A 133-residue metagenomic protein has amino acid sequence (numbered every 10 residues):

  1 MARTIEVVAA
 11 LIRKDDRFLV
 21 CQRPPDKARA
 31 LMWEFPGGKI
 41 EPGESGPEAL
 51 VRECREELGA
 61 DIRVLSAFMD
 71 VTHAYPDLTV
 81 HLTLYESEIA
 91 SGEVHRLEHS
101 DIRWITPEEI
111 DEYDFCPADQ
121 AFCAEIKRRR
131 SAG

Functional and structural regions predicted by a protein language model:
M1-L19, K39: Conserved N-terminal beta-strand and adjoining loop/helix that marks the start of the Nudix/MutT-like hydrolase domain
E6-V8, D16, V80-T83, S100: Change "...and in nucleic-acid phosphodiester-cleaving endonucleases..." to "...and in nucleic-acid processing enzymes
I12-R13, V20, S87-I89, W104: Conserved hydrophobic "DFG−1" position in protein kinase catalytic cores
R17-E56: Conserved Nudix-box catalytic region and its N-terminal flanking loop in Nudix hydrolases and closely related
G46, L50-R55, A67, Y85 (+2 more regions): Hydrophobic packing within well-folded, soluble alpha/beta domains
E57-V64: Short secondary-structure junctions
D61, M69-V94, R103, I126: Active-site-adjacent beta-strand/loop module that shapes the phosphate/pyrophosphate-binding cleft
E86, H95-I126: NUDIX/MutT-family hydrolases
